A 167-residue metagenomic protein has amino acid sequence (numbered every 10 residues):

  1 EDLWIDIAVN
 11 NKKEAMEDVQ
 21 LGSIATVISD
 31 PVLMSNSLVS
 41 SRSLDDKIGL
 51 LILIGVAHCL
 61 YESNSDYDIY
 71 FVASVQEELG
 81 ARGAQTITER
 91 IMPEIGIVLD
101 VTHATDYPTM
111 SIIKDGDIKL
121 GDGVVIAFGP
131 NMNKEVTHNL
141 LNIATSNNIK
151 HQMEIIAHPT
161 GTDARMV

Functional and structural regions predicted by a protein language model:
E1-M166: N-terminal hydrophobic/helix-forming segments and targeting peptides
